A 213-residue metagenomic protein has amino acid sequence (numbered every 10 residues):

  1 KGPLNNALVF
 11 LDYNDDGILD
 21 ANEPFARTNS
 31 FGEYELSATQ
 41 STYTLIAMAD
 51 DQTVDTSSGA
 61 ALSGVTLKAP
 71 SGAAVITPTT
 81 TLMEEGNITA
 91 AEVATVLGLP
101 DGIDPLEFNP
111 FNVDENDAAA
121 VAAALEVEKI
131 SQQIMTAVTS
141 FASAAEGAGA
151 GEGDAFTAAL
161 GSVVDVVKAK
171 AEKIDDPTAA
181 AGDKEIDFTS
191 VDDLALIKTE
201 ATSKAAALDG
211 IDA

Functional and structural regions predicted by a protein language model:
K1-A213: Feature for extracytoplasmic/surface-facing segments of secreted or surface-associated proteins, emphasizing
